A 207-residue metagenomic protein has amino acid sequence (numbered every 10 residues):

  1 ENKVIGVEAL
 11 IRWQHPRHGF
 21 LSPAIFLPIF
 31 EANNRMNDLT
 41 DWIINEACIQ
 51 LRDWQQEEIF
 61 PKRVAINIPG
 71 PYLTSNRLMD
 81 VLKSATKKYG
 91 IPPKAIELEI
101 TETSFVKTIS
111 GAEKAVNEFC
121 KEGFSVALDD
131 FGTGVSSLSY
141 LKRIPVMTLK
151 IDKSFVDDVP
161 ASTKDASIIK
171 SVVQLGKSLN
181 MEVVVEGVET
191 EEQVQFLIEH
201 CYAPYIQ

Functional and structural regions predicted by a protein language model:
E1, P16-H18, E57, E118 (+1 more regions): Flexible loop/coil segments at beta-strand boundaries within sensory signal-transduction domains
E1-P28, A47, L149: A short, well-structured catalytic beta-strand-centered motif of the EAL phosphodiesterase domain for c-di-GMP
K3-E8, R35-G111, G187: Catalytic core of bacterial c-di-GMP phosphodiesterases, primarily the EAL and HD-GYP domains, capturing alpha-helical
G6, K83-V159, V173-Q207: The catalytic core of metal-dependent phosphodiesterases that act on cyclic dinucleotides
S22, R77-M79, G111-A112, S137 (+2 more regions): Residues at alpha-helix caps and immediate loop-helix transition turns in enzyme cores, especially N- and C-cap
A24-P28, N37, N117, D157: Conserved long alpha-helical elements within nucleotide-processing catalytic cores of c-di-GMP signaling and class III
F30-N34, V106, D158-K164: Short, contiguous acidic/charged loop-to-helix segments that flank catalytic cores in large enzymes
L39-W42, D165-S171: Conserved acetyl-CoA-binding loop-helix of GNAT-fold acetyltransferases
